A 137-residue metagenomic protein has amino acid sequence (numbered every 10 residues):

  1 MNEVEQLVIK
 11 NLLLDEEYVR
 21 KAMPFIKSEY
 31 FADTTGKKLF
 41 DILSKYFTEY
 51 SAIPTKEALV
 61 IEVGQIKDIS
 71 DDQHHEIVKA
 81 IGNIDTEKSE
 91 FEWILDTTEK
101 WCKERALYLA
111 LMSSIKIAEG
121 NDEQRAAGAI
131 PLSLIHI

Functional and structural regions predicted by a protein language model:
M1-W101: Noncatalytic partner-interaction/assembly domains of nucleic-acid and motor enzyme complexes, especially the accessory
L43, R105-G128: A short N-terminal interaction module
I135-I137: Conserved small/polar residues in nucleotide/adenosyl-binding loops
